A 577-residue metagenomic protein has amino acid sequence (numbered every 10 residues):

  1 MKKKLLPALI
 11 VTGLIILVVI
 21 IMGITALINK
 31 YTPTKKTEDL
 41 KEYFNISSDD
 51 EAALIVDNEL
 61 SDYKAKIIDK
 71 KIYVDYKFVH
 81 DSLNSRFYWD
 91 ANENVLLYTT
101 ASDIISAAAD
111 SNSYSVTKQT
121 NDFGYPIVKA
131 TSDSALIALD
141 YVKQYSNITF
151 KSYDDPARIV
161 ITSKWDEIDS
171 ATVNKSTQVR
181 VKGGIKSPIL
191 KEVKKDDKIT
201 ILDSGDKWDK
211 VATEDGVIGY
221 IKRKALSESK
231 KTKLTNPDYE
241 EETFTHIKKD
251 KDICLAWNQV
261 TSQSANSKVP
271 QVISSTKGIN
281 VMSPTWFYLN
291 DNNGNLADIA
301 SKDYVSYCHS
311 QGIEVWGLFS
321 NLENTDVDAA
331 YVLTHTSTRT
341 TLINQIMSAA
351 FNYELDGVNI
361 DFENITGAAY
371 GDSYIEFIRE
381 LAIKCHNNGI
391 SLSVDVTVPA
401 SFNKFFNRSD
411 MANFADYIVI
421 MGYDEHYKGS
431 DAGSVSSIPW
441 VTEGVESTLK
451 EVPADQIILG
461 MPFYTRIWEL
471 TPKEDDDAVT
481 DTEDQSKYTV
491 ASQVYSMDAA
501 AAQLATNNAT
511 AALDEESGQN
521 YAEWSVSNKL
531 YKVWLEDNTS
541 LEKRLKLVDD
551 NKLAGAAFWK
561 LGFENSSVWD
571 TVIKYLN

Functional and structural regions predicted by a protein language model:
K2-G205, T235-K249: Primary recognition of N-terminal secretory signal peptides and signal-anchoring hydrophobic helices
Y98, D196, W208-T213, I221: SH3/SH3-like beta-barrel fold
K233-Q345: Glycan-recognition patch characteristic of GH18 chitinases/ENGases and related GlcNAc/peptidoglycan-binding proteins
N236-E240, T465-R544, L576: Glycan-binding loop/region signatures in secreted carbohydrate-active enzymes
C254-N258, I279-P284, V315-F319, V358-I360 (+4 more regions): Hydrophobic faces of well-ordered beta-strands that scaffold small-molecule active sites in alpha/beta enzyme cores
T261-T276, T336-F351, A400-R408, E536-D549: Short, acidic/polar
W286, I343-S373, Y417-D431, A557: Active-site groove signature of glycoside hydrolases
N292-I299, N344, G371-A502: Substrate-binding surface in catalytic domains of secreted glycosidases
